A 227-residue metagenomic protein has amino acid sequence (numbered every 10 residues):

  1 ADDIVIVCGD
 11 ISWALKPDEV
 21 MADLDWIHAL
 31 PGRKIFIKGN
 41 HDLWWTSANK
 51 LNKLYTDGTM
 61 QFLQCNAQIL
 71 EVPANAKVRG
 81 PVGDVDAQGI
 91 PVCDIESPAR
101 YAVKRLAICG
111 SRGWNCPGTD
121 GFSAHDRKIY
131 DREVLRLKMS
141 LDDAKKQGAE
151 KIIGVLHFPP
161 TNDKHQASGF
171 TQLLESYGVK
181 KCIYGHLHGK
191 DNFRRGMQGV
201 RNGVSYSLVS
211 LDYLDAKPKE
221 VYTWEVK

Functional and structural regions predicted by a protein language model:
A1-I4, G83, G89-A107, A124-R194: His/acidic metal-ligating clusters that form di-metal
A1-K77, P81-G89, C93-Y101, Q166-V179 (+2 more regions): Core catalytic region of metal-dependent phosphoesterases/phosphodiesterases, especially metallo-beta-lactamase-like
D2-I4, G110-G121: Short, basic/glycine-rich phosphate-binding loops at helix/coil junctions that contact nucleotide phosphates
W13-D18, N40-A48, I69-E71, N115-T119 (+3 more regions): Active-site environment of divalent metal-dependent phosphoester hydrolases
G58, N115-G118, L135-K138, D142: Preference for well-ordered, secondary-structure-rich cores of eukaryotic proteins
A74-G80, K104-R112, V221-T223: Short, surface-exposed amphipathic charged segments that create phosphate/polyanion-binding patches used for binding
R105-W114, I153-V155, S205-L211: Active-site-proximal beta-strand elements of phosphoester/diester hydrolases
E175-Y177, R195-K227: Acidic, His/Gly-rich catalytic cores of divalent-metal-dependent hydrolytic chemistry
